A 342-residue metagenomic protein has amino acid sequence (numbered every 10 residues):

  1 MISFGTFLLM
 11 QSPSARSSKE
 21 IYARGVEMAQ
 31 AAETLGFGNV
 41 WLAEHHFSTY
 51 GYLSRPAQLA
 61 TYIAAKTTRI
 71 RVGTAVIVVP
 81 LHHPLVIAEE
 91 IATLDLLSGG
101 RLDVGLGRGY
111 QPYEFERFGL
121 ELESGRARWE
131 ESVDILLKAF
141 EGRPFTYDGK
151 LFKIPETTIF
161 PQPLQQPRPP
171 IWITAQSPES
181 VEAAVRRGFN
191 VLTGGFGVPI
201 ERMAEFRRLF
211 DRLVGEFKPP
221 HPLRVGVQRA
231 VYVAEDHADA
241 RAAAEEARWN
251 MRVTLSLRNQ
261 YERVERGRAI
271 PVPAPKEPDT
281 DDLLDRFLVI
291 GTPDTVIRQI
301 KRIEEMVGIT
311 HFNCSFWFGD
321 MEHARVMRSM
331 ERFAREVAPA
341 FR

Functional and structural regions predicted by a protein language model:
M1-V72, Q166-P169: N-terminal beta1-alpha1-beta2 module of alpha/beta enzyme domains
I2, H83-F189, I200-H221, E265: Internal, glycine-rich beta/alpha segment that forms the wall or movable "lid" of small-molecule/cofactor binding
F4, A32, G36, E44 (+10 more regions): Conserved, mostly hydrophobic/aromatic
F4-T6, V40-L42, V72-T74, L102-L106 (+4 more regions): Hydrophobic faces of well-ordered beta-strands that scaffold small-molecule active sites in alpha/beta enzyme cores
L8-Y22, I77-L85, Q165-A175, Y232-A234 (+1 more regions): Active-site mouth loops of central-metabolism enzymes
K19-A31, E90, A175-E182, T295-I303: Short, acidic/polar
K66-R69, S98, V185-L192, G308: Glycine-enriched alpha-helix->loop->beta-strand junction motifs that scaffold or abut catalytic
S124-I159, E201-I309, A340-R342: An alpha-helical appendage that flanks or caps ligand/catalytic pockets
